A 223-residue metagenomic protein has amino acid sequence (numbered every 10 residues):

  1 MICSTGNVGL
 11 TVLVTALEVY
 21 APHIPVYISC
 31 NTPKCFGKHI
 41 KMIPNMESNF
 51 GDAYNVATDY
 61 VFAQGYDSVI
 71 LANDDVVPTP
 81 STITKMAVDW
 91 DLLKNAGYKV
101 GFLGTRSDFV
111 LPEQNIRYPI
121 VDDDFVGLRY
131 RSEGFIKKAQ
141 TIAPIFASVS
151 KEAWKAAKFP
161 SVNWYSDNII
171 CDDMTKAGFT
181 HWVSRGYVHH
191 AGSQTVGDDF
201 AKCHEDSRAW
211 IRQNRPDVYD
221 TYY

Functional and structural regions predicted by a protein language model:
G6-Y20: Short, well-formed alpha-helical segments that are part of the catalytic scaffolds of diverse glycosyltransferases
E18-P44: Acidic donor-binding segment of Leloir-type glycosyltransferases
N45-V61: Glycine-rich, basic loop-to-helix element that forms the pyrophosphate-binding segment of sugar-nucleotide handling
Y66-V77: Short beta-strand-to-loop acidic/aromatic patch adjacent to the donor-nucleotide binding site
I83-G101: Conserved donor-nucleotide/metal-binding helix-loop-beta segment in metal-dependent transferases, i.e., the alpha-helix
G101-Y118: Short beta-strand-to-loop element that shapes/binds the nucleotide-sugar donor at the catalytic cleft/hinge
L128-V149: A recurrent flexible, glycine/aromatic-enriched loop bordering the glycosyltransferase active site that acts as
P160-Y223: C-terminal catalytic/acceptor-binding lobe
